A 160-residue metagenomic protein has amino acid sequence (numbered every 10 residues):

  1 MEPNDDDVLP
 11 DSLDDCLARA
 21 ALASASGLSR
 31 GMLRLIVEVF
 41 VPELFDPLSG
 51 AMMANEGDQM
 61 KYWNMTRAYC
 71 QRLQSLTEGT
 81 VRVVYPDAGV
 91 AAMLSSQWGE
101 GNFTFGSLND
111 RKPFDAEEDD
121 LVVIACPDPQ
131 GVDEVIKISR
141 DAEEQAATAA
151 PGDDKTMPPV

Functional and structural regions predicted by a protein language model:
E2-E134, D141-A146: Positively charged, amphipathic N-terminal segments that serve as targeting/anchoring signals
S26-G27, A150-D154: A general structural signal for short secondary-structure junctions and capping/turn motifs
K137-R140, V160: Accessory regions outside conserved functional cores
E144-A147, D154-P159: A short helix->loop->beta-strand "cap" motif at the edges of active sites that frequently abuts
